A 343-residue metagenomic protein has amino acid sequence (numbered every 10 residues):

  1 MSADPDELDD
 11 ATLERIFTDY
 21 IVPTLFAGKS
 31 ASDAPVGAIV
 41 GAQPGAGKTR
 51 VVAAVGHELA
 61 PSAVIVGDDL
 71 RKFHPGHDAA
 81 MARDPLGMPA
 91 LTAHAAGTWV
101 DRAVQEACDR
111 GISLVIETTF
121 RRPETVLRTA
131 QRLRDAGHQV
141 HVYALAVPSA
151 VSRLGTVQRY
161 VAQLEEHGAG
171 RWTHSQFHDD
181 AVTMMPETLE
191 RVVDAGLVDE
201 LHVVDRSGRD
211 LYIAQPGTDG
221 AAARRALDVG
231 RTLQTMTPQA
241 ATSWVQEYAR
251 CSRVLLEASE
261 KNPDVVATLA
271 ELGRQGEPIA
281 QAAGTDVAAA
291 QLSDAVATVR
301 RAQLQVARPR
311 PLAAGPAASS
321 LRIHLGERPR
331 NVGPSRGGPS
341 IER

Functional and structural regions predicted by a protein language model:
M1-S30: N-terminal pre-Walker A segment at the start of P-loop NTPase domains
Q43-P44: The conserved Walker
K48: Conserved lysine of the Walker
V51: Hydrophobic positions on the alpha1 helix immediately C-terminal to the Walker A/P-loop
S62-Q131, W172: Conserved nucleotide-sensing/catalytic segment adjacent to the nucleotide-binding pocket in NTP-handling enzymes
F120-R159, Q163: ATP-dependent NMP and nucleoside kinases share a basic, alpha-helical "lid"
L154-Q291: Conserved GTP-binding G-domain of TRAFAC-class P-loop NTPases and closely related GTPase folds
P311-R343: Non-Sec secretion/translocation targeting segments of pathogen effectors
